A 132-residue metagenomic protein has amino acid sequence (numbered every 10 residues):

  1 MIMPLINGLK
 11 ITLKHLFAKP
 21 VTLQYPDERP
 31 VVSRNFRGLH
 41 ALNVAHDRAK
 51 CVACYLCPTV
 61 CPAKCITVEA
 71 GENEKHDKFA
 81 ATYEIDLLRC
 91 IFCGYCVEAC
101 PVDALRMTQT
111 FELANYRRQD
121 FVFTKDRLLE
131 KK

Functional and structural regions predicted by a protein language model:
M1-F79, E84, L88-R89, E98 (+1 more regions): Non-ligating segments of multi-cofactor redox enzymes
C93: Basic, alpha-helical nucleic-acid-binding regions used in initiation and control of genome expression
